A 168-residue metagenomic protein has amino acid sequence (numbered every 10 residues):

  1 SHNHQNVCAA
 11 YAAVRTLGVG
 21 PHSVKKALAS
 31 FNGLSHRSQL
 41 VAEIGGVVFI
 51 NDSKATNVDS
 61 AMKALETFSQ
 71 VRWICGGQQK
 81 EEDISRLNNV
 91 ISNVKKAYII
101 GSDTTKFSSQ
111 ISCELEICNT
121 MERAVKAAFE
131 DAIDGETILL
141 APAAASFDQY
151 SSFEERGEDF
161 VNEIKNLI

Functional and structural regions predicted by a protein language model:
S1-V94: Nucleotide phosphate-binding/pyrophosphate-handling subdomain across enzymes that bind or process nucleotide phosphates
R15, K63-E66, N89, S109 (+2 more regions): Short, well-ordered alpha-helices that flank and scaffold nucleotide-derived cofactor binding pockets
T56, G77-K80, D103-T104, A143-F147: Short glycine-rich anion-binding loops that position phosphate/pyrophosphate groups of nucleotides and phosphorylated
F68, V125-K126, D148, D159-I168: Phosphate-binding loop of NTP-binding sites
D83-E136: C-terminal helical cap/extension that packs against the catalytic core of soluble nucleotide-cofactor enzymes
Y150-F153: Short, solvent-exposed loop/turn segments at secondary-structure boundaries
